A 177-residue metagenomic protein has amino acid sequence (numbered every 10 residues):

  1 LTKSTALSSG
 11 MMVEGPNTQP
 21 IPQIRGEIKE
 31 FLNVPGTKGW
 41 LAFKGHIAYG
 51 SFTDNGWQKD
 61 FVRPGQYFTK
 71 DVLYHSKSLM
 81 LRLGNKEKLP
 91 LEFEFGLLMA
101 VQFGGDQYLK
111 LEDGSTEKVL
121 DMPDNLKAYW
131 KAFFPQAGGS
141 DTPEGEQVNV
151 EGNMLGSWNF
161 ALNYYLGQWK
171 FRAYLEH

Functional and structural regions predicted by a protein language model:
L1, F43-S51, F93-V101, A173-H177: Transmembrane beta-barrel strands of outer-membrane/channel proteins
L1-S78: Outer-membrane beta-barrel channel domains
M11-M12, M80, M99, M122 (+1 more regions): Detector for methionine-enriched segments
P16-P20, H46-D54, L98-E117: A short, terminal or domain-edge coil/loop segment
I24-E30, L79-N85, F160-Y164: Residues on the lipid-exposed face of transmembrane beta-strands in outer-membrane beta-barrel proteins
F31-G45, R82-E94, G167-K170: Short loop/turn motifs that connect adjacent beta-strands in outer-membrane beta-barrel proteins
V72-L73, S78-E87, N149-L155: Outer-membrane beta-barrel signature, preferentially recognizing the C-terminal barrel domain of Gram-negative
F93-F95, F103-H177: Long, internal scaffold/assembly segments composed of regular secondary structure
